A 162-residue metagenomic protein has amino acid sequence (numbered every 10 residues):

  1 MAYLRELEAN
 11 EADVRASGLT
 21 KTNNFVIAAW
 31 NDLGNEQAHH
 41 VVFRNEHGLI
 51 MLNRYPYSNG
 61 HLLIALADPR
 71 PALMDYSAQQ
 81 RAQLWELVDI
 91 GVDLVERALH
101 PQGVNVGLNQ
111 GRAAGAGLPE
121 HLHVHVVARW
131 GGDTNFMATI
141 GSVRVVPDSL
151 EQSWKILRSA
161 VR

Functional and structural regions predicted by a protein language model:
M1-E11, A128-R162: C-terminal helix-cap and adjacent tail motif
M1-N59, I64-D68: Active-site microenvironments that recognize anionic phosphate/pyrophosphate groups
I50, L66, L84, V106 (+1 more regions): Divalent metal-coordination and catalytic microenvironments
Y55, P69, G111-A113, G131: Short, glycine/serine-rich, charged loops/turns that create anion-binding and catalytic segments at active sites
H61-L66, G115-N135: Histidine-centered divalent-metal-coordination microenvironment in nucleic-acid enzymes
L62-L87, G141-V146: Short histidine-centered catalytic/ligand-binding loop motif
S77-P101, E151-S159: Long, well-ordered alpha-helical scaffolding segments within enzyme catalytic domains, especially pronounced
L99-R112: A short glycine-rich, hydrophobically flanked beta-strand micro-motif that places a catalytic Asp/Glu for divalent metal
